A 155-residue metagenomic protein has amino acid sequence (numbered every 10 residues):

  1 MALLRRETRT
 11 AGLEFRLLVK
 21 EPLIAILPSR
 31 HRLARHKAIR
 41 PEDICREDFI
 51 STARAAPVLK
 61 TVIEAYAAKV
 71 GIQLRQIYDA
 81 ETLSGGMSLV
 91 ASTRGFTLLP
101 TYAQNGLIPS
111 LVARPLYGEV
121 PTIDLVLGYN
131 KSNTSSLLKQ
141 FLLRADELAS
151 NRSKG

Functional and structural regions predicted by a protein language model:
M1-L27, A65, V90-A91, S110-R114: Short beta-strand-centered segments that line the small-molecule binding cleft or hinge of alpha/beta clamshell
R5, F49-V70, S135-L142, R152-S153: Secondary-structure junction motif
R5-R6, I72-T82: Short beta-strand-to-loop elements that line the ligand-binding cleft of bilobed periplasmic-binding protein-like
R6-E7, S29, P100-A103, K131: Short secondary-structure boundary segments
E7, E14-L17, R40-E42, Y66-A68 (+2 more regions): Short secondary-structure boundary/capping segments
G12-L23, L27-F49, S136-K139: Flexible hinge/capping segments at coil-to-helix
R35, F49, V112-G155: A late-sequence structural motif
I44, S88-T93, L127: Hydrophobic residues within well-ordered alpha-helices
